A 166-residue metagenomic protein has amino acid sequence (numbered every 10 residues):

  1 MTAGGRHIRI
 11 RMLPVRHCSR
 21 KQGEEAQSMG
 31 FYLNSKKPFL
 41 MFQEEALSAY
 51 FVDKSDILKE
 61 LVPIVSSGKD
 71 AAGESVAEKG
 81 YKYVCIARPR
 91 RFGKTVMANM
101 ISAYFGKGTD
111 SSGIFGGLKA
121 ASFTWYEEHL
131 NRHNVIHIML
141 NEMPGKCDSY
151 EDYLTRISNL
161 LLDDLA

Functional and structural regions predicted by a protein language model:
T2-A3, A26: Ala/Thr-enriched low-complexity intrinsically disordered regions
E24-R91, V96-G106, F115-S122: Walker A/P-loop-proximal flanking segment of P-loop NTPase domains
G106, D110-A166: P-loop NTPase motor core
